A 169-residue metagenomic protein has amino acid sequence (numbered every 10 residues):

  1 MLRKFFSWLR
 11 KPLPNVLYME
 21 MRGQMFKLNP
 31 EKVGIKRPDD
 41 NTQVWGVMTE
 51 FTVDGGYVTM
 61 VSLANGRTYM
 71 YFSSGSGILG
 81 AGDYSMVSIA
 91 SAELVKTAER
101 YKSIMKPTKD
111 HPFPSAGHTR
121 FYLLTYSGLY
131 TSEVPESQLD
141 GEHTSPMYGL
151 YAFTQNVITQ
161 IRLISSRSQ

Functional and structural regions predicted by a protein language model:
L2-M48, H118-Q169: Short, well-ordered, aromatic-rich surface patches in folded extracellular/luminal domains
E50-V53: Long, compositionally biased intrinsically disordered regions
G55-G56, S115: Short acidic/glycine-enriched loop/turn segments that link adjacent beta-strands
R67-A81: Acidic/histidine-rich, surface-exposed loop or edge segments in extracytoplasmic proteins
M86-R120: Short, internal acidic amphipathic alpha-helical interface segments that mediate docking to partner proteins
